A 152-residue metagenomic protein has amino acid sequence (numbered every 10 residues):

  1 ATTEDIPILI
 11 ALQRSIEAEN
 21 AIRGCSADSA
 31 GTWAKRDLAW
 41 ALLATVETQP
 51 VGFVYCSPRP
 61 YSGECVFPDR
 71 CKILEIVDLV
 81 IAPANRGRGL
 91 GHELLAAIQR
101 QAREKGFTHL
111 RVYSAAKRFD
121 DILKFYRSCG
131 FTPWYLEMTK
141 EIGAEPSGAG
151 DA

Functional and structural regions predicted by a protein language model:
A1-A11: A short beta-loop-alpha structural element at the N-terminal edge of CoA-dependent acyl/N-acetyltransferase catalytic
A11-C25: Helix-loop element at the rim of GNAT/NAT acetyltransferase active sites that forms part of the acceptor-substrate
A21-L43, Y55: Active-site rim helix/loop that mediates acceptor-substrate recognition in acyltransferases
L43, Q49-P58, E75, V80: Conserved beta-strand in the GNAT
F67-P83, L136-T139: Conserved acetyl-CoA binding element of GNAT-fold acetyltransferases
D78-I81, G87-R100, S128: Conserved acetyl-CoA-binding loop-helix of GNAT-fold acetyltransferases
R86, R111-I122, T139-I142: Conserved beta-strand-loop-alpha-helix junction that forms the acyl-donor binding cleft
H92, E104, T108, A116-Y135: Conserved active-site alpha-helix within GNAT-family acetyltransferase domains
